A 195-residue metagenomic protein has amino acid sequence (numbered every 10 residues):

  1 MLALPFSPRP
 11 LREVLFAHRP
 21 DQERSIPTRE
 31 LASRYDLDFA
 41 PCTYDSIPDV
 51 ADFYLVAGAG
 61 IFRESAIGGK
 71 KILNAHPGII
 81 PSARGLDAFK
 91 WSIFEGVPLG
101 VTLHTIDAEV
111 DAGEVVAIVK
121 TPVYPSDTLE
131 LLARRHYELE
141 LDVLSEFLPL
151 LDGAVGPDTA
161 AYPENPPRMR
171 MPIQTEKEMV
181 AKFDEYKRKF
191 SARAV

Functional and structural regions predicted by a protein language model:
M1-V195: One-carbon transfer enzymes
